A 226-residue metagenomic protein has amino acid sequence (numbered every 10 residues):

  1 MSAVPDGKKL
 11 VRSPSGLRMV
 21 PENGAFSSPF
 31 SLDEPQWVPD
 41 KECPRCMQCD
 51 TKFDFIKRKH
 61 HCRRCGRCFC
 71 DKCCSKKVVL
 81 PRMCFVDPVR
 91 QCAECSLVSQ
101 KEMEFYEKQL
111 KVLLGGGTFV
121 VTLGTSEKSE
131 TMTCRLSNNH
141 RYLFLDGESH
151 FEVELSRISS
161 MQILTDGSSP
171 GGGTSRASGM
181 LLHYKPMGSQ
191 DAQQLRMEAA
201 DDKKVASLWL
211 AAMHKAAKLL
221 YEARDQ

Functional and structural regions predicted by a protein language model:
M1-Q48, A93-Q226: Cys/His-rich zinc-coordinating "finger" modules and their low-complexity flanking regions in eukaryotic trafficking
E34-E42, T51-I56, C62-R64, M83-V86: Short, flexible, mixed-charge glycine/proline-rich loop motifs that serve as phosphate/nucleic-acid-contacting
C46-C49, C62-C65, C70, C92-C95: Short cysteine-rich clusters marking metal-coordination/redox-active sites
D50-F53, K77, T165: Short, well-ordered turn and helix-capping elements at secondary-structure junctions
I56-K57, K204: Residues that form or flank phosphate/diphosphate-binding pockets in enzymes that use nucleotide phosphates
R63-M83: Cys/His-coordinated zinc-finger cores
P81, P88-L97: PHD-type zinc finger and closely related Cys/His-rich zinc-binding mini-domains in nuclear regulators
